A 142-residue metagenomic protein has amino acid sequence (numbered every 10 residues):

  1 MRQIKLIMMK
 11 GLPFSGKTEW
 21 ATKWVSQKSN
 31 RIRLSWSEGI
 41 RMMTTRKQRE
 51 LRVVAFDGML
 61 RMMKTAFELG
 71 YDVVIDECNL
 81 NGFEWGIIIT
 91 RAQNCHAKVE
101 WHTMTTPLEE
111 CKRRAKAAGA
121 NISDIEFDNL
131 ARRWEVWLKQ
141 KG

Functional and structural regions predicted by a protein language model:
M1-Q3, A66-F67: Phosphate-binding P-loop
R2-K10, S15-R31, N94, T105-G142: Conserved GTP-binding G-domain of TRAFAC-class P-loop NTPases and closely related GTPase folds
M8, L34, V74-D76: Conserved Rossmann-like nucleotide-binding pocket used by diverse enzymes that bind dinucleotide cofactors
S15-Y71, E109-R113: Conserved substrate/cofactor phosphate-moiety recognition/catalytic segment in nucleotide-dependent phosphotransferases
T22-V25, R46, D72, I87 (+3 more regions): A generic "cationic amphipathic patch" detector
E50-M104: Glycine-rich phosphate-binding loop used to anchor ATP phosphates in small-molecule kinases, encompassing both
